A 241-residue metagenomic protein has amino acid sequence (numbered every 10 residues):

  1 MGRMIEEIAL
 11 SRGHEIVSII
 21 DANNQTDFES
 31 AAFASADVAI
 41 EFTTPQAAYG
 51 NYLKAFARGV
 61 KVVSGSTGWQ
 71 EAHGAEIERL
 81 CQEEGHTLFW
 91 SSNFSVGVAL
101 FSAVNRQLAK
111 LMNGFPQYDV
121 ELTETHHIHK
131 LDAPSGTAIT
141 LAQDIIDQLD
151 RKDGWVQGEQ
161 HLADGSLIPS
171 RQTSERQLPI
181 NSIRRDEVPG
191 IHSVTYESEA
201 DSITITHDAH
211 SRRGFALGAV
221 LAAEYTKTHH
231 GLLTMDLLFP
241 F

Functional and structural regions predicted by a protein language model:
G2-F33, G114-F241: C-terminal substrate-binding/catalytic lobe of Rossmann-fold NAD(P)-dependent oxidoreductases
I16, V62-V63, T87-L88: Hydrophobic beta-strand scaffold residues
T26-F28, A47, H73-E76: Short acidic active-site motifs
A32-G50, K61-G65: Rossmann-like NAD(P)-binding element
I40, S66-T67, N93, K130 (+2 more regions): Glycine- and other small-residue-rich loops at beta-strand/loop junctions that grip anionic moieties
P45, Y49, E71, R213: Glycine-rich phosphate-binding loop at the start of an alpha helix
L53, A57, S66-W90, V96-K110: Rossmann-fold NAD(P)-binding glycine/threonine-rich loop
